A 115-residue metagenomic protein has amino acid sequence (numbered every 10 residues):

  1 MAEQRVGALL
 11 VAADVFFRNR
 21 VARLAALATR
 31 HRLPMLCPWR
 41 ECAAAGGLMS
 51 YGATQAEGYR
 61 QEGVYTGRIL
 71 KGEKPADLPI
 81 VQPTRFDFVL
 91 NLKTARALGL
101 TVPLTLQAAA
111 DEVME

Functional and structural regions predicted by a protein language model:
M1-E115: Short hydrophobic alpha-helices and adjacent helix-cap/hinge residues
